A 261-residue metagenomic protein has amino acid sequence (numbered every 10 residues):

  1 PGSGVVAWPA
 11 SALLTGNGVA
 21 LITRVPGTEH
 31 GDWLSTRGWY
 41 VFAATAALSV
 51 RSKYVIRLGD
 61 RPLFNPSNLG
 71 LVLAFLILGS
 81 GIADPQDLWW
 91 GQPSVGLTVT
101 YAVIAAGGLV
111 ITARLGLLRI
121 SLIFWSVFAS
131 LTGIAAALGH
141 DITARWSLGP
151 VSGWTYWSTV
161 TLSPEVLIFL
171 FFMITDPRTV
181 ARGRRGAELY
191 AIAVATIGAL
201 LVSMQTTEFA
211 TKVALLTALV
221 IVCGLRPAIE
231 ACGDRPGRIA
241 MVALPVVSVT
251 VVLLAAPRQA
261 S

Functional and structural regions predicted by a protein language model:
P1-G4, L48-P62, A105-L117, L170-A181 (+1 more regions): C-terminal ends of transmembrane helices
S3-S94: Membrane-interface helix-loop-helix junctions at boundaries between adjacent transmembrane segments
W39, Q92-V99, I120-S121, W157-S163 (+2 more regions): Loop-to-transmembrane alpha-helix initiation sites
T45-V55, L71-L76, I104-G107, V127-T132 (+2 more regions): Alpha-helical transmembrane segments and their membrane-interface exit regions
S67-V72, S121-S130, G186-T196: Central hydrophobic cores of alpha-helical transmembrane segments in multi-pass integral membrane proteins
L78-A137: Internal active-site segments that recognize and position negatively charged phosphoryl groups and nucleotide moieties
H140-Q205: Glycine/small-residue-rich hydrophobic helix-like segments
R238-R258: Internal/C-terminal transmembrane anchor helices
